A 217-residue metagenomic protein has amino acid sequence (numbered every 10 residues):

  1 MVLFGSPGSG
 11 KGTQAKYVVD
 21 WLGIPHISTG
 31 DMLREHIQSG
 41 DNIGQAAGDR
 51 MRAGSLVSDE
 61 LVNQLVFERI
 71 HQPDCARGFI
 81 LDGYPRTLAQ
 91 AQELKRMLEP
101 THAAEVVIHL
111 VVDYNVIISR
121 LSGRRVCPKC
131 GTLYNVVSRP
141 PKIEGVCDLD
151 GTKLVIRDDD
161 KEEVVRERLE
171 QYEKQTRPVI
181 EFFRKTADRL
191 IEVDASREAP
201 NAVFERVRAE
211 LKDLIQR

Functional and structural regions predicted by a protein language model:
M1-R217: Glycine-rich phosphate-binding loop of ATP-dependent small-molecule kinases
